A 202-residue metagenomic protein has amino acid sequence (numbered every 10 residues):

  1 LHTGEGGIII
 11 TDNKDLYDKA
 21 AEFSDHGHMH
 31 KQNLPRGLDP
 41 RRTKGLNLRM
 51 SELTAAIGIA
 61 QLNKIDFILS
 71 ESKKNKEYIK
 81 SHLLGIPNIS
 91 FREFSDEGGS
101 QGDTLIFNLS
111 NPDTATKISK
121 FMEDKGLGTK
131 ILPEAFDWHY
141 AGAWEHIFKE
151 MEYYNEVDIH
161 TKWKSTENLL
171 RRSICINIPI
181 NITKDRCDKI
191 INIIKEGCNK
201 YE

Functional and structural regions predicted by a protein language model:
L1-T104, F136: Active-site region of PLP-dependent enzymes
Y17-D18, F91, T116, T129-I131: Acidic/polar loop patches that form or flank catalytic/metal-binding clefts of enzymes that bind anionic ligands
A20, T116-K125, I190-K195: Short amphipathic alpha-helices in soluble, non-transmembrane regions that often serve as interface/regulatory elements
G27-G37, Y78-S81, S119-I174: Conserved PLP cofactor-binding pocket of PLP-dependent enzymes
L53, K164, I176-I178: C-terminal capping/gating helix-and-loop segments adjacent to ligand/active sites or protein-protein/ligand interfaces
K76, S100-L105, L109-L127: FAD-dependent oxidoreductase catalytic-site/capping-region signature
E93-D96, Q101-P112, L132-M151, R171-K184: Conserved PLP-binding active-site segment of the aspartate aminotransferase-like
I180-E202: C-terminal/domain-terminus segments
